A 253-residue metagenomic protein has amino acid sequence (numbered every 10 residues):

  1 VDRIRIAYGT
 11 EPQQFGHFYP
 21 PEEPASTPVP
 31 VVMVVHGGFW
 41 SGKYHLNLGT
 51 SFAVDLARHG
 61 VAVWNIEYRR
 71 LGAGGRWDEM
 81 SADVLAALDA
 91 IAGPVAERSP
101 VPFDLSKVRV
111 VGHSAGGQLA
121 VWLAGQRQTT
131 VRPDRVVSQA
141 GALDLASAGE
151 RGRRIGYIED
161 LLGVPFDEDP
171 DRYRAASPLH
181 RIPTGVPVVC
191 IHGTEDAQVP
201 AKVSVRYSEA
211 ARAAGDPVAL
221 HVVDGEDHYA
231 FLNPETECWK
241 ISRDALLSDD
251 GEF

Functional and structural regions predicted by a protein language model:
V1-A25: N-terminal cap/lid segment of alpha/beta-hydrolase-fold proteins
Y19, V205-F253: C-terminal catalytic histidine-bearing segment of alpha/beta-hydrolase fold enzymes
E23-T27, V32-D55: Short, surface-exposed "cap/lid" segments of acyl-processing enzymes
K43-F52, W64-K107: Catalytic nucleophile-loop/oxyanion-hole region of alpha/beta-hydrolase and closely related hydrolase-like folds
A86-G152: Primarily recognizes the serine-hydrolase "nucleophile elbow" in alpha/beta-hydrolase and SGNH/GDSL folds
S147-H180: Mobile cap/lid helix-loop segments that gate and shape the active-site cleft of serine hydrolases
C190-H192, D196: Short beta-strand/loop motif that positions the catalytic acidic residue of the alpha/beta-hydrolase fold
A197-R206: Conserved alpha/beta-hydrolase "acid-adjacent" motif
